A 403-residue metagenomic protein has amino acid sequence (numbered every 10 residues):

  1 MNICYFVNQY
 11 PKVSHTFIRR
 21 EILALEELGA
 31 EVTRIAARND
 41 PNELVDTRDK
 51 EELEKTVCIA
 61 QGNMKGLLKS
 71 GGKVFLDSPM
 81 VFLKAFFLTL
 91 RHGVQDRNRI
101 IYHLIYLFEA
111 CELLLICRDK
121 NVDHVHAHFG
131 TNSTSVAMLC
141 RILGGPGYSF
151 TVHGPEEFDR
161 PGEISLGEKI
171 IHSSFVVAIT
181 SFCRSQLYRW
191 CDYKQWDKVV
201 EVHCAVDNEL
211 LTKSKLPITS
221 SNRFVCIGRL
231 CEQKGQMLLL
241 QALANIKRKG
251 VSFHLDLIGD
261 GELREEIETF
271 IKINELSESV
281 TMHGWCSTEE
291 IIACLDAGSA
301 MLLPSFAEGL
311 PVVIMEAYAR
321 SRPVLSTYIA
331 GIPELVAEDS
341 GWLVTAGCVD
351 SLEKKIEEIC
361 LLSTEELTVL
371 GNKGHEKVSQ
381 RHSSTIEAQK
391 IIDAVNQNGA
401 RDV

Functional and structural regions predicted by a protein language model:
T16, N222-V251, E262-E268, D350: A conserved mid-protein helix/loop that constitutes part of the nucleotide-sugar donor-binding site
A36, E157, I164-T212: Donor nucleotide-sugar binding/catalytic pocket of nucleotide-sugar-dependent glycosyltransferases
I170, W285-C286, A293-G298: Short alpha-helical donor nucleotide-sugar binding micro-motif in glycosyltransferases
E268-C286: Nucleotide-activated donor-binding/catalytic signature segment of Leloir-type glycosyltransferases, i.e., the conserved
F306: Aromatic "clamp/platform" in nucleotide-sugar-dependent glycosyltransferases that forms part of the donor/acceptor
P323-S326: Short hydrophobic beta-strand element within catalytic cores of glycosyltransferases and related nucleotide-activated
E338, W342-V349, E358-T364: Conserved acidic donor-binding segment of nucleotide-sugar-dependent glycosyltransferases
E358, E366-Q380, E387-I392: A short, well-ordered alpha-helix in the C-terminal region of glycosyltransferases
